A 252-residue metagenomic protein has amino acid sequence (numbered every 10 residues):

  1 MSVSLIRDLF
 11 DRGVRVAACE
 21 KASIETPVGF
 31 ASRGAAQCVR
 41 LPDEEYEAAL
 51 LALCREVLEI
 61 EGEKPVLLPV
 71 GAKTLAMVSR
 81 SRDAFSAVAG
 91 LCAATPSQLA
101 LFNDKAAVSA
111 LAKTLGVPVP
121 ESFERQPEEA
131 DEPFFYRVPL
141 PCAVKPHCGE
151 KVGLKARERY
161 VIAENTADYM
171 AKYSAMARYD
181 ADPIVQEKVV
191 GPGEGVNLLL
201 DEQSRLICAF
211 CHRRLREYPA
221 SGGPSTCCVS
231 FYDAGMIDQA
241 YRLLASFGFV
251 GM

Functional and structural regions predicted by a protein language model:
M1-A94, E132: ATP-binding N-terminal substructure of ATP-dependent carboxylate-amine bond-forming enzymes
D8, L111, L198: Hydrophobic/aromatic ligand-binding patch that stacks against planar heteroaromatic rings of cofactors or nucleotides
P27-G29, K151-L154, E217-S221: Short acidic/His/Gly/Ser-rich catalytic and metal-binding motifs that mark active-site loops of diverse hydrolases
A36-C38, E158-Y160, P224-C228: Short glycine-enriched, charge-decorated loop/helix-capping segments at active-site entrances that position
L99-P183, V190, E202-R205, A234: Active-site nucleotide/adenylate-binding loops and adjacent lid/helix of ATP-dependent enzymes
E164-G223, C228-G248: Phosphate-binding site of ATP-dependent enzymes
V250-M252: A short glycine-rich, hydrophobically flanked beta-strand micro-motif that places a catalytic Asp/Glu for divalent metal
